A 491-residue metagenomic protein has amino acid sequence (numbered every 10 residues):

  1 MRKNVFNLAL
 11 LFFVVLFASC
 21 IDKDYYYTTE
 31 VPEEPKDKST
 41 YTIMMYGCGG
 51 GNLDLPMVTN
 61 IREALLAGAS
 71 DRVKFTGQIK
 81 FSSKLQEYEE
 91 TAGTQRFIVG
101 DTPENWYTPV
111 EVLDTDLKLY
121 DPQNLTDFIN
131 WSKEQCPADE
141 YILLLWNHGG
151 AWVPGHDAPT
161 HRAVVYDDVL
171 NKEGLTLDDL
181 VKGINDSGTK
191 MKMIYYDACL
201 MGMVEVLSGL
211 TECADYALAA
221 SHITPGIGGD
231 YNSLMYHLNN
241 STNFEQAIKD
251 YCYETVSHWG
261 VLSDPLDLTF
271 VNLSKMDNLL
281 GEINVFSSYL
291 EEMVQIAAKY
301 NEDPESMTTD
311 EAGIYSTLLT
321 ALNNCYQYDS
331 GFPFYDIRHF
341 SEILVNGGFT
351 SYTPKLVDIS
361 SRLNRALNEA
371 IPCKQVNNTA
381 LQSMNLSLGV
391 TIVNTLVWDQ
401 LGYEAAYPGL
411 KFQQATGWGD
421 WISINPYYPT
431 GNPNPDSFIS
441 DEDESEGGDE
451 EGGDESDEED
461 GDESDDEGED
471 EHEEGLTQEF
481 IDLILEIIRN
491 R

Functional and structural regions predicted by a protein language model:
K3-L11: Sec-dependent signal peptide recognition, specifically the positively charged N-region followed immediately by
L16-S19: C-terminal motif of bacterial Sec signal peptides marking the signal peptidase cleavage site
I21-A138: N-terminal extension/subdomain marker
Y25-E33, A158-R491: Terminal, contiguous helix-loop blocks that mediate binding/assembly
T42-Y46, K74-I79, Y141-L145, K192-Y196 (+2 more regions): Structural recognition of the beta-strand scaffold that forms the well-ordered cores of secreted hydrolase catalytic
G49, F81, N147-G149, L396: Residue-level signal for short, function-critical loop segments
N52-M57, K84-Y88, A151-H156, M201-V206 (+1 more regions): Extracytoplasmic/secreted cell-surface and envelope-processing proteins
K118-S187: Extracytoplasmic mature domains of secreted/periplasmic and thylakoid-lumen proteins
